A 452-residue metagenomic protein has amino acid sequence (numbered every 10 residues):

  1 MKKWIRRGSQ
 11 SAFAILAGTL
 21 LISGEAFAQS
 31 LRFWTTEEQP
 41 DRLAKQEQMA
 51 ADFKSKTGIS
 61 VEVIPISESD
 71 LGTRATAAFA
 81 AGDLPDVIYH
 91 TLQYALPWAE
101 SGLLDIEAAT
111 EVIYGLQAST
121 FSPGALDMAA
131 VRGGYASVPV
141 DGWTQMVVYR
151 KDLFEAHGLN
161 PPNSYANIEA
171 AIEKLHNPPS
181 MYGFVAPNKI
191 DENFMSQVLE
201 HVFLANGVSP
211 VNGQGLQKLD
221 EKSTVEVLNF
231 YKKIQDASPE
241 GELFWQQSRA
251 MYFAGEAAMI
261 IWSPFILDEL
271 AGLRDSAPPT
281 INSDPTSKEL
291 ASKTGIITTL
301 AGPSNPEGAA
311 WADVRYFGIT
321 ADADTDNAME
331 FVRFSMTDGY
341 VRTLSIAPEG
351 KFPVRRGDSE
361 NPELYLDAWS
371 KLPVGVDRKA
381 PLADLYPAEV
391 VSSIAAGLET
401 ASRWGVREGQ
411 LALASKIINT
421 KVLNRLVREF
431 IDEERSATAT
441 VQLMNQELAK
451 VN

Functional and structural regions predicted by a protein language model:
Q29-E38, I59-I64, D86-V87, A136 (+2 more regions): Short, well-ordered beta-strand elements
L31-Q48, E68, G409-S415: Extracytoplasmic "Venus flytrap"
Q39-G58, A99, N419, L423 (+1 more regions): Short, polar/charged alpha-helical segment
D52-F121, D152-N163, A257-M259, R274-T280 (+1 more regions): Extracytoplasmic "Venus flytrap"/periplasmic binding protein-like
L92-T144, N160, E169, M195-V198 (+1 more regions): Hinge/lid segment of periplasmic solute-binding proteins
R132, A136-V138, E169-L216, S223 (+1 more regions): Extracytoplasmic/periplasmic solute-binding protein
I172-K174, Q214-E242, P285-L300: Glycine-centered hinge/linker elements that transmit conformational signals in sensory and ligand-binding systems
L270-A271, T286-K288, P303-K421: C-terminal lobe and pocket-closing loops of periplasmic/extracytoplasmic Venus-flytrap solute-binding proteins
